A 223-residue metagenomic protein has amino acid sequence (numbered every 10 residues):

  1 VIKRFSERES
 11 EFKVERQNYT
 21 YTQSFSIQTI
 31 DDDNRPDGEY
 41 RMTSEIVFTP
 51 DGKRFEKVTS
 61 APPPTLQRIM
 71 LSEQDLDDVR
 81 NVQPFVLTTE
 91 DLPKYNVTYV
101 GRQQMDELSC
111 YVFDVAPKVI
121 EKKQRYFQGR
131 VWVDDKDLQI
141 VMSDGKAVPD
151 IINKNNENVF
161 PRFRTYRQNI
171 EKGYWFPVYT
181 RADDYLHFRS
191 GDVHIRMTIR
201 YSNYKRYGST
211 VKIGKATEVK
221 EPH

Functional and structural regions predicted by a protein language model:
V1-Q128, D135-M142, K146-P161, N169-P177 (+1 more regions): Structured extracytoplasmic
